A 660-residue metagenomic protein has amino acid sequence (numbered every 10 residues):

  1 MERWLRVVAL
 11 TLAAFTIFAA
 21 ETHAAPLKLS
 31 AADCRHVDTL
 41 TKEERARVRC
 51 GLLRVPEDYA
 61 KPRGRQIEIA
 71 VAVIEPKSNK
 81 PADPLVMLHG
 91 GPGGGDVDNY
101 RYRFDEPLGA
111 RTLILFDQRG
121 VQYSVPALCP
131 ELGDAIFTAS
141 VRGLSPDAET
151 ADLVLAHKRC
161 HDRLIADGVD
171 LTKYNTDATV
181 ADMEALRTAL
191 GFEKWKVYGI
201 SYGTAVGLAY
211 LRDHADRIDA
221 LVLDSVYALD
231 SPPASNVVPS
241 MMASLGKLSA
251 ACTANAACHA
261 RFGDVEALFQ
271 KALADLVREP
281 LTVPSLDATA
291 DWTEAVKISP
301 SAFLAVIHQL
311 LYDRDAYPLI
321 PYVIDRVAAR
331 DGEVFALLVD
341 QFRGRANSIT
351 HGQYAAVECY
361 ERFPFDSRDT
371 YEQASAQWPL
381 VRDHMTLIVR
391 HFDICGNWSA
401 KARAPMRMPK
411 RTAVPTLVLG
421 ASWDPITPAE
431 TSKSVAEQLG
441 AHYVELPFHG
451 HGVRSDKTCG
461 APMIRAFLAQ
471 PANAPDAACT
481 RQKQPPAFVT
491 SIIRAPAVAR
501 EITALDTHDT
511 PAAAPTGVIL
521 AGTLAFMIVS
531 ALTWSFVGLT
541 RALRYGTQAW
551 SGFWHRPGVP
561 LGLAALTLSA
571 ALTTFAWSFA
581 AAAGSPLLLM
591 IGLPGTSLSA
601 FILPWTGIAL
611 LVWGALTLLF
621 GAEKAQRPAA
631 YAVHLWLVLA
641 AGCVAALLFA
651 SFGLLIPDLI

Functional and structural regions predicted by a protein language model:
H23-L144, T188, G263-V277, A402-R403 (+9 more regions): Catalytic-loop region of hydrolases
L128-S140, G207-L273, V277, Q309 (+3 more regions): A catalytic-pocket lid/entrance helix-loop region that shapes and gates access to the active site across common
I165-A166, V180-K194: Conserved acidic catalytic loop of the alpha/beta-hydrolase fold
F192-Y202: Alpha/beta-hydrolase fold nucleophile elbow
L268-V414, D506-F579, A600-L603: Alpha/beta-hydrolase fold active-site neighborhood
P425-E430: Conserved alpha/beta-hydrolase "acid-adjacent" motif
H449-G460: Catalytic histidine-centered segment of alpha/beta-hydrolase-like enzymes
L648-I660: Juxtamembrane boundary at the C-terminal end of a transmembrane helix
